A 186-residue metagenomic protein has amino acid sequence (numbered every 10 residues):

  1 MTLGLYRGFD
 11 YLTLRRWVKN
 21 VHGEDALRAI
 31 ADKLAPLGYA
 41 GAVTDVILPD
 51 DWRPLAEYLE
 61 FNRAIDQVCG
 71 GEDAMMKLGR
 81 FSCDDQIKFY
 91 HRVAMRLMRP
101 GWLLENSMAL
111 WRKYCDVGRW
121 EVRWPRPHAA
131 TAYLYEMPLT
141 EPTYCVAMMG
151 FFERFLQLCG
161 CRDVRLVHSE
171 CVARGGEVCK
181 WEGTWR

Functional and structural regions predicted by a protein language model:
M1-C69: N-terminal leader/assembly segments
G4-F9, V18, R126, Y133-E136 (+1 more regions): Non-catalytic regulatory/interaction regions at protein termini and inter-domain linkers
D25, T143, A147, G176: Short, well-structured alpha-helical interface segments that form or flank functional binding sites
I47-A147, R162, E170: Amphipathic interaction/junction segments at domain boundaries or subunit interfaces
V146-G160: Short, non-transmembrane amphipathic alpha-helical segments
C161, W185-R186: Conserved catalytic core of nucleotide polymerization and phosphodiester-bond processing enzymes
L166-T184: Beta-rich nucleic-acid/ligand-interaction surfaces
